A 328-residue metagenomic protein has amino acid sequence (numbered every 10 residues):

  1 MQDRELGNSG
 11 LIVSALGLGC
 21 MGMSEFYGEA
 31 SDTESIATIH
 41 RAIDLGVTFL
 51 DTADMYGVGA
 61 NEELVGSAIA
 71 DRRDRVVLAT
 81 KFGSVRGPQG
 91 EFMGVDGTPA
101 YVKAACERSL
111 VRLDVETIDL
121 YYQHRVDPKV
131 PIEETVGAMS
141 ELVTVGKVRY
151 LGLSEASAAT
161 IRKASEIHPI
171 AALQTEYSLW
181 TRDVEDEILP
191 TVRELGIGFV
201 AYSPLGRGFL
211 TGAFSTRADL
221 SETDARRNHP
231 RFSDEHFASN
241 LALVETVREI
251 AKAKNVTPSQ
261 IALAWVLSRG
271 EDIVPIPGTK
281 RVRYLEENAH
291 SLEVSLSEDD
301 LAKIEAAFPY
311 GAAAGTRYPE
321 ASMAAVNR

Functional and structural regions predicted by a protein language model:
M1-V77, N327: N-terminal binding-site loop/beta-alpha segment at the start of enzyme catalytic domains that lines or forms
L6, L18, S35, L50 (+13 more regions): Conserved, mostly hydrophobic/aromatic
L11-L16, G46-T48, R72-V76, V115-D119 (+5 more regions): Short, well-ordered coil/turn segments that N-cap beta-strands
M21-M23, A53-M55, K81-V85, Q123-V126 (+4 more regions): Active-site beta-loop-alpha junctions enriched in small/polar residues
G22-Y27, V85-F92, Y284: A short acidic, helix-capping loop that chelates divalent metal ions and anchors anionic groups
Q89-D183, E187, G198: Glycine/proline-rich, positively charged, aromatic-decorated active-site loop/lid region on the catalytic face
G90-M93, R193-E249, R269-I273, T316-R328: Glycine-rich, positively charged active-site loop/lid region within alpha/beta enzyme cores that binds and organizes
V143, E235-E293: Conserved short secondary-structure transition element at the edge of the structured enzyme core that lines
